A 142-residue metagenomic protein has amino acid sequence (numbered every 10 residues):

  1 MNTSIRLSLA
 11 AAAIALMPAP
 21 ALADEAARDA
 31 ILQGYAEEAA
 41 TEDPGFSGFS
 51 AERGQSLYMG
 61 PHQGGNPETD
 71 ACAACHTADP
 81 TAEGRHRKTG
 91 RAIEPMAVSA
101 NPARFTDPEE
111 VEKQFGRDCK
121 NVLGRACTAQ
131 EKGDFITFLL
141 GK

Functional and structural regions predicted by a protein language model:
M1-Q55, S99-G133, F138-K142: Post-cleavage N-terminal segment of exported redox proteins
L57-D70: Local sequence-structure signature of Cys/Sec-based thiol-disulfide redox active-site neighborhoods
H62, H76-E83, L140: Short alpha-helix boundary/capping elements
N66-T69, R87, A129: Non-catalytic, surface-exposed connector residues within folded enzymatic/regulatory domains
T69-D79, F135: The canonical Cys-X-X-Cys-His
G84-R91: Short cysteine/histidine-rich zinc-coordinating motifs and their immediately flanking basic loops
A92-A97: Short, solvent-exposed, charged loop/turn and helix-capping segments that join or cap alpha-helices on peripheral
